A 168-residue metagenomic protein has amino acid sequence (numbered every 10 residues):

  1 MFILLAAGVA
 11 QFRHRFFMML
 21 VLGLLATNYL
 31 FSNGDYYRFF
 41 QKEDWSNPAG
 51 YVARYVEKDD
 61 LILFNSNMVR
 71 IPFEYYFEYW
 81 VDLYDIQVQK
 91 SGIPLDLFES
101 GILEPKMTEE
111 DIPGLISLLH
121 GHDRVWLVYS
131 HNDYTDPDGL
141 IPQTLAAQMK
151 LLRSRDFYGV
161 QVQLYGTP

Functional and structural regions predicted by a protein language model:
M1-S32: Signature aromatic-anchored transmembrane alpha helix within multi-pass, membrane-resident enzymes that catalyze glycan
I3, S66-N67: Alpha-helix N-cap/helix-start capping motif
G23-G34, Q89-L97: Short, basic/glycine-rich phosphate-binding loops at helix/coil junctions that contact nucleotide phosphates
N28-Y51: Hydrophobic alpha-helical transmembrane segments in integral membrane proteins
S46, E57, L61-N65, F77-P168: Luminal/periplasmic acceptor-recognition loop/helix of membrane-associated glycosyltransferases
R70-F73, D138: Short, well-ordered alpha-helical microsegments
